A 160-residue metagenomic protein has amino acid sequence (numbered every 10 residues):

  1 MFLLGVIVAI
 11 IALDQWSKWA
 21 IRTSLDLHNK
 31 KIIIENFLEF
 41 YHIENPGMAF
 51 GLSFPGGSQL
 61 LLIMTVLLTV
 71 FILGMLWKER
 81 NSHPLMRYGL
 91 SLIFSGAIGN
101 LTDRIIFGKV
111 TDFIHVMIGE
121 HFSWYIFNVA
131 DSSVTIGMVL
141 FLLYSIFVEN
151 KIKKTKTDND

Functional and structural regions predicted by a protein language model:
M1-D160: Alpha-helical transmembrane bundles and membrane-interface segments of multipass inner-membrane proteins
